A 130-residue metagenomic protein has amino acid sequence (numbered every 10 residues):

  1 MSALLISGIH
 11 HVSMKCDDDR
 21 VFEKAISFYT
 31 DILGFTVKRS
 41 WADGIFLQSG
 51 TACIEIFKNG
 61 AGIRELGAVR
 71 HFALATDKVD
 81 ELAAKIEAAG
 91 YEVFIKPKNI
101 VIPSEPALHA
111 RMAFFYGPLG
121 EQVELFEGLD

Functional and structural regions predicted by a protein language model:
M1-E23, R70-F72, L129-D130: N-terminal beta-strand motif that seeds the catalytic metal site of vicinal oxygen chelate
M1-L5, A89-D130: Vicinal oxygen chelate
S7-G8, R64-V69, P106-A107: Short glycine-enriched loop/turn motifs at secondary-structure junctions
S13-I54: Core segments of cupin and vicinal oxygen chelate
V21-K24, K78-A84: Short, conserved charged micro-motifs
I26-D31, A84-G90: Short amphipathic alpha-helices in soluble, non-transmembrane regions that often serve as interface/regulatory elements
I45, R70, H109-A113: Short beta-strand micro-motifs in enzyme catalytic cores
N59-T76: Helix-adjacent hinge/juxtasegments
